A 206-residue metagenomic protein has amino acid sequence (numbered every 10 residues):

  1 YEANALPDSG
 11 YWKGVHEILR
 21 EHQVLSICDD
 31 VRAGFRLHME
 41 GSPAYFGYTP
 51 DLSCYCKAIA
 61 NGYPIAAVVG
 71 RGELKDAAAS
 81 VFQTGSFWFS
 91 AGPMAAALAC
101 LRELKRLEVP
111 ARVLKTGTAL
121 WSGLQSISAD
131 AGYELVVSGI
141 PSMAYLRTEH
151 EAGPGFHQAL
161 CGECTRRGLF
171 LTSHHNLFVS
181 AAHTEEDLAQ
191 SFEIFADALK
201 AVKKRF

Functional and structural regions predicted by a protein language model:
Y1-F206: Conserved N-terminal phosphate-binding loop of PLP-dependent enzymes in the Aspartate aminotransferase
